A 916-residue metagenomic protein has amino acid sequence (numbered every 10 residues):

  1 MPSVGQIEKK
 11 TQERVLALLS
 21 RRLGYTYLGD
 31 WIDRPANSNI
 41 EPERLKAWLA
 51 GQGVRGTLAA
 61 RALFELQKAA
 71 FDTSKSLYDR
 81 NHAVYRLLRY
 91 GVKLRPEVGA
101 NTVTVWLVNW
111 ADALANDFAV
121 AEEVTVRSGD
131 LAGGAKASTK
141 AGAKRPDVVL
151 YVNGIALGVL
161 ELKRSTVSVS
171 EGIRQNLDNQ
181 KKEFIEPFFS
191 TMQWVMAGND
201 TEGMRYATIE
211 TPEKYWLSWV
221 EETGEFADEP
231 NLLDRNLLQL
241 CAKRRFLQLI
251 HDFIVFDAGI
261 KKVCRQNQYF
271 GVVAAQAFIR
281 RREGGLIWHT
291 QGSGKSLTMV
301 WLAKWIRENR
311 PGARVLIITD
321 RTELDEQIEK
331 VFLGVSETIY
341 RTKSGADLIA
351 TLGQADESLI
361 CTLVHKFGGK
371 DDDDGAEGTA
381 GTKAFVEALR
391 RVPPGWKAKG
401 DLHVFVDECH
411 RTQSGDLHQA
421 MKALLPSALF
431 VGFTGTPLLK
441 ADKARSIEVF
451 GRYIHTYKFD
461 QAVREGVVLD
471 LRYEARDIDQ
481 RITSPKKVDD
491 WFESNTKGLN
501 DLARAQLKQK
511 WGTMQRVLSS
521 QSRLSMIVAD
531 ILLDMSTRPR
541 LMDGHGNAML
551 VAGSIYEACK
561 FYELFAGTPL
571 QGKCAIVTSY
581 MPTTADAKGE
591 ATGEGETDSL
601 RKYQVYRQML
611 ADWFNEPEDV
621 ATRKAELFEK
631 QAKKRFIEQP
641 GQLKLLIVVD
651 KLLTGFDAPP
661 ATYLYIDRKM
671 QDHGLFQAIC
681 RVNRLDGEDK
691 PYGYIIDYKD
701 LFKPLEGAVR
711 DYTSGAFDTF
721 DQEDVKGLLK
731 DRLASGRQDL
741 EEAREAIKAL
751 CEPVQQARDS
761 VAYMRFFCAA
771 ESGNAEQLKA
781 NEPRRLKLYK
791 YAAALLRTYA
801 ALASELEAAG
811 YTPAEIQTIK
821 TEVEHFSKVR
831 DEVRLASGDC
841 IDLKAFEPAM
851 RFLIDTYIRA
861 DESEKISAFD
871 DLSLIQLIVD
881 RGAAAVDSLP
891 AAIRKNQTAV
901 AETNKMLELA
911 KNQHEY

Functional and structural regions predicted by a protein language model:
M1-R314, E323-I339, A355-S358, H365 (+5 more regions): ATP-dependent helicase/translocase motor core
N179-K182, P394, R411-L429, V682: Short, conserved "post-DEAD/DEAH" coupling segment immediately C-terminal to helicase motif II within the SF2/RecA-like
I185, H365-G368, H403, Y580-D721 (+1 more regions): Conserved RecA-like P-loop NTPase helicase motor core
D228-L232, K443-H545, Y562-P569: Interdomain helical connector at the RecA1-RecA2 junction of SF1/SF2 helicase-like NTPases
L359-V406, R411-A420, K630-A632, V648-D650: Conserved RecA-like ASCE ATPase "motif II neighborhood" in helicase/translocase motors
W511-L645, T821, K828, P848 (+9 more regions): Conserved C-terminal RecA-like helicase domain
R684-L796: Long, hydrophobic alpha-helical segments
K748, Q755-Q913: Accessory helical-bundle/CTD segments and flexible terminal tails appended to RecA-like ATPase motors
